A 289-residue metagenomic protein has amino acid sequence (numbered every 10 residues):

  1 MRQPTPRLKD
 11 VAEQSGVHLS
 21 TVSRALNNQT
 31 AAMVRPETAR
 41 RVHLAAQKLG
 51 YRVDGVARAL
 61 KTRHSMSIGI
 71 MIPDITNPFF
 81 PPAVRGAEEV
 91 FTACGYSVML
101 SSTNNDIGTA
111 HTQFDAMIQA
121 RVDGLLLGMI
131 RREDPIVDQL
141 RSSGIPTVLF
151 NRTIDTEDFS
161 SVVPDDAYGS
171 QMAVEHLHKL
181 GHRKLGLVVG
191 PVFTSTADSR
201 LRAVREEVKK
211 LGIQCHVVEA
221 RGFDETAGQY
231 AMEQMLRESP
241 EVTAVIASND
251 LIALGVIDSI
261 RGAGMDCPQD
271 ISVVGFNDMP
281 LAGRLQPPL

Functional and structural regions predicted by a protein language model:
M1-H64: N-terminal helix-turn-helix DNA-binding module of bacterial transcription factors
M1-Q3, K48, E89-C94, I118 (+2 more regions): Bacterial carbohydrate/catabolite-sensing allosteric modules
L19-R24, L60-D74, H176, K184-P191: Short beta-strand segments enriched in small/hydrophobic residues
P36-R40, L44, K48-G124, L201-E206: Amphipathic helical "hinge" segments at domain boundaries
G69-M71, M99, L126, V148 (+2 more regions): Conserved hydrophobic packing residues within short motifs/helices of P-loop NTPase cores of ABC-family ATPases
N104-I107, G128-E133, L251: Short beta->alpha connector loops
R132-R141: Active-site-adjacent beta->alpha loops and helix N-cap segments on the catalytic face of soluble alpha/beta enzymes
